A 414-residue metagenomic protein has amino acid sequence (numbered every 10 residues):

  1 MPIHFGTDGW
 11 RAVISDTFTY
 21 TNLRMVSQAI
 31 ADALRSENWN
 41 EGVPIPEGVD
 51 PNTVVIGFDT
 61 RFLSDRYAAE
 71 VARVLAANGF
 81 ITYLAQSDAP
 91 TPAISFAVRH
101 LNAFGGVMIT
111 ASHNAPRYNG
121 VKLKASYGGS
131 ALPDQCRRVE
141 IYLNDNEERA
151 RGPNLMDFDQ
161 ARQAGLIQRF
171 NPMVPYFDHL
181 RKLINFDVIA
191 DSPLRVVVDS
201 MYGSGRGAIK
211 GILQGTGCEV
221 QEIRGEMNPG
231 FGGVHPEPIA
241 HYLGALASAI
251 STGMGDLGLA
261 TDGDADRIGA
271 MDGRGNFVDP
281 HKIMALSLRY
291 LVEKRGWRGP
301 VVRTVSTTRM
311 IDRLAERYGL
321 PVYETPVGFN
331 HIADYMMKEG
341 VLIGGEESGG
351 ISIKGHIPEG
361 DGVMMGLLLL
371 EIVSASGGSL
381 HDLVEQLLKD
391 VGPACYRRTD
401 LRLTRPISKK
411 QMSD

Functional and structural regions predicted by a protein language model:
M1-N78, F104, R162-V196: An N-terminal, well-structured beta->alpha segment
F5-G6, I56, T82-S87, M108-I109 (+8 more regions): General beta-strand structural signal in soluble alpha/beta enzymes
V13, A29-E37, N78, A97 (+12 more regions): Change "in soluble alpha/beta enzymes" to "in soluble alpha/beta proteins
N40-Y118, G211-M271: N-terminal small/polar loop signature for handling phosphorylated ligands or for N-terminal nucleophile
Q86, I141-F177, G273-G345, S352-I353: Proline/glycine-rich low-complexity loops and linkers
N119-G253: Gly/Ser/Thr-enriched, mixed-charge loops and adjacent short helices that form phosphate/oxyanion-binding elements
L132, E222-R224, N276-R295, G362-E371: Gly/Ser/Thr-rich active-site loops/lids in small-molecule metabolic enzymes that frequently grip phosphoryl groups
L257, W297-D414: Phosphate-binding and adjacent anionic-ligand microenvironments
